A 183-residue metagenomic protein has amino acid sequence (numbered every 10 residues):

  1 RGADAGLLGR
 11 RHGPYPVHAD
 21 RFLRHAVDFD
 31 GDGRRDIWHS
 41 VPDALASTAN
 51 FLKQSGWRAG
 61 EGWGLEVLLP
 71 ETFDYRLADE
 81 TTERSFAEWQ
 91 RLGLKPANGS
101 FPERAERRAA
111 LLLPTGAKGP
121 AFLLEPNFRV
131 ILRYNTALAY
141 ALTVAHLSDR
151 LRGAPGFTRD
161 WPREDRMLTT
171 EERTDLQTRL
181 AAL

Functional and structural regions predicted by a protein language model:
R1, R24-D28, N50-R58, L92 (+3 more regions): Structured segments of extracytoplasmic/periplasmic soluble domains in secreted or envelope-associated proteins
R1-A5, R10-P16: Phosphate/pyrophosphate-binding betaalpha-module
H12-V27, T48: Substrate-binding/active-site groove segments that recognize and process beta-1,4-linked N-acetyl-hexosamine
L23-D30, P120-P126, G153-T158: Short acidic (Asp/Glu) and glycine-rich catalytic loops that position anionic groups and cofactors
F29-I37: Acidic, glycine-anchored loop motifs typical of Ca2+
D36-H146: Long, repeat-rich segments with strong aromatic
F157-M167: Conserved alpha/beta core segments of nucleic-acid transaction machinery
M167-L183: A short amphipathic alpha-helical interaction element
